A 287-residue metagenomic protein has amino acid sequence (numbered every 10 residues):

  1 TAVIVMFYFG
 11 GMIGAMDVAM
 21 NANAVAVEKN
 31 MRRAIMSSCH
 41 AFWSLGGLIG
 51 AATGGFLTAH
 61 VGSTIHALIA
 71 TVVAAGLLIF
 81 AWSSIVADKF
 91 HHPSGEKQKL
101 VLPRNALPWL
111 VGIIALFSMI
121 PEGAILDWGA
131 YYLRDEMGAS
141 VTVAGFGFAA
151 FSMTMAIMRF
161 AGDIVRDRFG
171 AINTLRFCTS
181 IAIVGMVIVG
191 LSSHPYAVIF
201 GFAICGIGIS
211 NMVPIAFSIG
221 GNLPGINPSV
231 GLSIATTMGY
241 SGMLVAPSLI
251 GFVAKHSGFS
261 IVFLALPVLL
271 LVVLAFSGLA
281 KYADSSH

Functional and structural regions predicted by a protein language model:
T1-M16, A197-S210: Hydrophobic core of transmembrane alpha-helices in multi-pass small-molecule transporters, especially MFS/SLC-type
F7-G11, N105-P121, A203-I207: Pair of pore-lining "gating" transmembrane helices in MFS-fold secondary transporters
G14-K29, N211-P224: Intracellular juxtamembrane helix-capping segments at the cytosolic ends of symmetry-related transmembrane helices
S37, V141-A149, S229-S233: Small-residue hotspots at the loop-to-helix junctions and early N-terminal turns of transmembrane alpha-helices
T58, M158-G170, A254-K255: Helix-to-loop junctions at the C-terminal end of transmembrane segments in multipass secondary transporters
I65-S83, I261-L279: Symmetry-related core transmembrane helices of the 12-TM Major Facilitator Superfamily/SLC fold
D127-V143: Short amphipathic helix-loop junctions that connect adjacent transmembrane helices in Major Facilitator Superfamily/SLC
N173-I188: Structural signature of the two symmetry-related core transmembrane helices
